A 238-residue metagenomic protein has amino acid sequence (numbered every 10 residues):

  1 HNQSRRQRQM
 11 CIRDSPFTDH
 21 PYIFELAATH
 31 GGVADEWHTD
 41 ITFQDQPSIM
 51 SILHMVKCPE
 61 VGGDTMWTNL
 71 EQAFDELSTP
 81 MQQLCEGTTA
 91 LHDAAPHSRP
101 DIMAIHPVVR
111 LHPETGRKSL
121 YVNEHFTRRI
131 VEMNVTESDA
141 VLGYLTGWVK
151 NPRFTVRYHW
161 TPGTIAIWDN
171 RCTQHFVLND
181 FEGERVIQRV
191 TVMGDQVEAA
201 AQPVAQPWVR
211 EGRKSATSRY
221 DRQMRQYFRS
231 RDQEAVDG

Functional and structural regions predicted by a protein language model:
H1-I12: Single conserved hydrophobic/aromatic residue that forms the stacking wall/gate of nucleotide- or nucleobase-binding
S15-F17: Short, acidic/turn-prone active-site loops that include or flank metal/cofactor- and phosphate-binding residues
D19-T155, H159, I165-I167, R171-G238: Active-site environment of non-heme Fe oxygenases that use a 2-His-1-carboxylate facial triad
